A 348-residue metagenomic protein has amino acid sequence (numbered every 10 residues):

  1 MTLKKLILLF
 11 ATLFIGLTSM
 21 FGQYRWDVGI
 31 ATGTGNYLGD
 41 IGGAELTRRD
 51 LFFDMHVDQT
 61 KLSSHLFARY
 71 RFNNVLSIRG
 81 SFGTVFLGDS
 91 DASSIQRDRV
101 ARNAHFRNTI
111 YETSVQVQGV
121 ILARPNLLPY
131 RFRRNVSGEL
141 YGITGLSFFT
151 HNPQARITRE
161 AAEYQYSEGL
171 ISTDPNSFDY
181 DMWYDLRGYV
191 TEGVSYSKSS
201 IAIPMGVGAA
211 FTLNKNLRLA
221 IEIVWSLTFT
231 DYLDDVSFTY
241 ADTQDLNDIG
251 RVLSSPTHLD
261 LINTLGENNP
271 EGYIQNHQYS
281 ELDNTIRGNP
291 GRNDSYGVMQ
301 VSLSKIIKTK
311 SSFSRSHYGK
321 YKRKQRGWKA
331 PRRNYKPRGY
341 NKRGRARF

Functional and structural regions predicted by a protein language model:
Q23-R25, N73-V75, S137-E139, N214-N216 (+1 more regions): Strand-connecting loop/turn motifs
Y24, D58-L62, T109-T113, G138 (+2 more regions): Residues that define the transmembrane beta-barrel architecture of outer-membrane proteins
I30-T34, L66-Y70, V115-G119, T144-L146 (+3 more regions): Residues on the lipid-exposed face of transmembrane beta-strands in outer-membrane beta-barrel proteins
G35-S63, F67: Surface-exposed strand-loop-strand hairpins of Gram-negative outer-membrane beta-barrel proteins
L38, V75-I78, R124-N126, N216-L219 (+1 more regions): Repeated loop/turn-to-beta-strand initiation elements of outer-membrane beta-barrel proteins
R49-D54, D98-F106, P129-Y130, Y189-S195 (+1 more regions): Extracellular loop and loop/strand-boundary signature of outer-membrane beta-barrel proteins
Y70, N74-S172: Gram-negative (and chloroplast) outer-membrane scaffold detector with strong preference for beta-barrel transmembrane
N214-F348: Predominantly the C-terminal beta-signal and adjacent terminal strand-loop region of outer-membrane beta-barrel
